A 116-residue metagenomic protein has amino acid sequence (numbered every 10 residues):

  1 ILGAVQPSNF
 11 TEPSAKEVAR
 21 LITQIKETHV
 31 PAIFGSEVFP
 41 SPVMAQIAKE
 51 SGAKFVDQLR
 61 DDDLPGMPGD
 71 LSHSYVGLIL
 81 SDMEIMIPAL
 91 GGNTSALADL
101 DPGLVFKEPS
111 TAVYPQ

Functional and structural regions predicted by a protein language model:
I1-Q116: Extracytoplasmic metal-acquisition and chelation regions
